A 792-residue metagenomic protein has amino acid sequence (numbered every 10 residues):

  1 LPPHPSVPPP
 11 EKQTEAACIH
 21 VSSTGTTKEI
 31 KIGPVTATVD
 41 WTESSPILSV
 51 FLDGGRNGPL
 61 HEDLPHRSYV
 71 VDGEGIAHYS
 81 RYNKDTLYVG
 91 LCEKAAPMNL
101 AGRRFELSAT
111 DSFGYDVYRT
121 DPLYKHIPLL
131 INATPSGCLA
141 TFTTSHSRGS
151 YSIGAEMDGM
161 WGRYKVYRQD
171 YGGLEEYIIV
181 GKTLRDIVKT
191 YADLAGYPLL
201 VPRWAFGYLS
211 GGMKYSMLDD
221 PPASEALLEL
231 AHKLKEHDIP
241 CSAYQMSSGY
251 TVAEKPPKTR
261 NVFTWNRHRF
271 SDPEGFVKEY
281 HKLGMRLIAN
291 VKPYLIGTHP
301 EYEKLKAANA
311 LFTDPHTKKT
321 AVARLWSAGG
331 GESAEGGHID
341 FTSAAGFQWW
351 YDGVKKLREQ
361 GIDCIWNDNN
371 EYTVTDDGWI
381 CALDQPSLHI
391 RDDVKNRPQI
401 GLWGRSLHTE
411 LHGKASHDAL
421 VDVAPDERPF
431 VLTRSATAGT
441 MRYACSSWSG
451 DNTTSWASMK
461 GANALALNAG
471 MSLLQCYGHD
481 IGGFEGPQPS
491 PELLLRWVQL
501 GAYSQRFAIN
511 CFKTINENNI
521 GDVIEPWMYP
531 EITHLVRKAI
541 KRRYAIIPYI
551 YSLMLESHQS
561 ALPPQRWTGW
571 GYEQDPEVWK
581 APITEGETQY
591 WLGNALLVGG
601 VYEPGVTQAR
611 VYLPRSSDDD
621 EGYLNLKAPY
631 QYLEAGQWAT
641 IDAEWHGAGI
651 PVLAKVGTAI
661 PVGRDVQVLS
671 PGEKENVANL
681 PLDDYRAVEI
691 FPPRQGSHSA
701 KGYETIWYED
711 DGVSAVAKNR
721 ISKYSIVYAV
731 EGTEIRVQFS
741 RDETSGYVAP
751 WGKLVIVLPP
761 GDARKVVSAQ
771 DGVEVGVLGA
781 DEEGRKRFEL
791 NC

Functional and structural regions predicted by a protein language model:
L1, I30-P34, L48-L52, L596-G600 (+1 more regions): Short, well-ordered beta-strand segments enriched in hydrophobic/aromatic residues
L1, P34-E43, L139-T143, V688 (+1 more regions): Broad, structure-driven detector of short, well-ordered beta-strand segments within folded domains
L1-K28, D72, I76: A low-complexity, Ser/Thr/Gly/Pro-enriched, surface-exposed linker/loop concept that marks segments flanking
P2-P10, T38-L52, H66-R67, S745-R764: Extended Gly/Ser/Thr-rich low-complexity repeat segments, especially those forming or decorating extracellular
P5-P8, L624-G647, V766-N791: Solvent-exposed beta-strand/loop surfaces of large extracellular or lumenal domains
S23-G25, I30-I32, P122-Y124, W591 (+2 more regions): Short, surface-exposed loop/turn motifs at beta-strand boundaries within globular domains
T27, A37-T38, I47, L52-A648: Catalytic-domain carbohydrate-binding cleft regions of carbohydrate-active enzymes
Y115, V652-G772, R785: Accessory, solvent-exposed terminal regions and/or long lumenal/extracellular loops of proteins
